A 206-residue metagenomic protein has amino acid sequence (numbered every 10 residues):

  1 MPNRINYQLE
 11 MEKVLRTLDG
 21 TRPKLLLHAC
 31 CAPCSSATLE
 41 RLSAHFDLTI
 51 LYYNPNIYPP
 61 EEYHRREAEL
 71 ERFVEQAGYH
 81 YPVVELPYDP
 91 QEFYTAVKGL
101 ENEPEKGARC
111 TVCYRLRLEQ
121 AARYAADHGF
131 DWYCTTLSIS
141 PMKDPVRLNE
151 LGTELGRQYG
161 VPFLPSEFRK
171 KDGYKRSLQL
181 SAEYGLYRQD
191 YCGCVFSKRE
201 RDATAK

Functional and structural regions predicted by a protein language model:
M1-K206: Nucleotide-activated chemistry modules centered on ATP-dependent adenylation/adenylyltransferase
